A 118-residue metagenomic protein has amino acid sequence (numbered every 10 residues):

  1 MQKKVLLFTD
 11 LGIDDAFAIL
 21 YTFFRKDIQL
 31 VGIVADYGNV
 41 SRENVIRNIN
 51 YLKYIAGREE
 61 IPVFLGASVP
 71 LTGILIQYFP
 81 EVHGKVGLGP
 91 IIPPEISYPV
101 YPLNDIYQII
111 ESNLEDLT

Functional and structural regions predicted by a protein language model:
M1-T118: N-terminal acidic, glycine/proline-rich low-complexity segments
